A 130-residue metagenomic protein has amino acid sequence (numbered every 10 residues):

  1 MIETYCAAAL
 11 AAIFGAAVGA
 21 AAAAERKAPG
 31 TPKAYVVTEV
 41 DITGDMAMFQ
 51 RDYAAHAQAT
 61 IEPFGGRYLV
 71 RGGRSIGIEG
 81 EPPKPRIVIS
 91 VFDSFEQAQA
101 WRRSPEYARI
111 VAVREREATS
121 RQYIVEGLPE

Functional and structural regions predicted by a protein language model:
E3-C6, F14-R86, D93-A100, E126-E130: Short S/T/G/P-rich N-terminal loop/turn motif that feeds into the first structured element of a domain
R86-V88, S120-R121: Generic beta-strand structural signal
R102-P105: A short, charged, amphipathic alpha-helix used as a generic interaction element across diverse proteins
Y107-I124: Short arginine-rich
